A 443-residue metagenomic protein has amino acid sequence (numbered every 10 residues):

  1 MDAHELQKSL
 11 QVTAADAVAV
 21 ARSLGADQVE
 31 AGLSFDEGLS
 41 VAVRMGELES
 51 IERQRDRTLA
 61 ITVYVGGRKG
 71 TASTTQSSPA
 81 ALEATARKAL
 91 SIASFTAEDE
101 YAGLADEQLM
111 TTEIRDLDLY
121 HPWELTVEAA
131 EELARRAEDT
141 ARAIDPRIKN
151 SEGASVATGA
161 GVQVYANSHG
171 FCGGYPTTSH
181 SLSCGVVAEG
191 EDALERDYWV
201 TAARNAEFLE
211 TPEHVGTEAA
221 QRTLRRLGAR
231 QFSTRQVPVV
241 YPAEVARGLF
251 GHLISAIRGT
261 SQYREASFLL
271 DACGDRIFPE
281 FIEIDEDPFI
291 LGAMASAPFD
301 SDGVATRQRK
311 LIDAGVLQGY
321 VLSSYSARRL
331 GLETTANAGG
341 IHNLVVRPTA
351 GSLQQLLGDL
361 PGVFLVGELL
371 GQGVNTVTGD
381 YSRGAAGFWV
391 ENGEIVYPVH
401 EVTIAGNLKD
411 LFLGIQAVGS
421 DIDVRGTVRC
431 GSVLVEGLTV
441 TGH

Functional and structural regions predicted by a protein language model:
M1-A297, S301-V304, D313-V316, E394 (+2 more regions): Active-site bordering "gate/hinge" segments that shape substrate access to catalytic or cofactor-binding pockets
I114, N205, L270-H443: Dual-mode signal for accessory low-complexity, basic/Gly-rich regions
